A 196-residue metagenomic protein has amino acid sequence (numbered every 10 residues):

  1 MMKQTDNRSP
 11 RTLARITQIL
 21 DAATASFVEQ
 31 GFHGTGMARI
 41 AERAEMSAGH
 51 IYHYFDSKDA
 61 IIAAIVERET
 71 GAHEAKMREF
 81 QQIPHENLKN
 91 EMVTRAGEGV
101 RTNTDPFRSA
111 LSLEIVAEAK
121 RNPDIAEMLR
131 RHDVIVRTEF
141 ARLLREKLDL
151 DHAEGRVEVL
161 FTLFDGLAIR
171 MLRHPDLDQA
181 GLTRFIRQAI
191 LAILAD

Functional and structural regions predicted by a protein language model:
M1-A14: N-terminal intrinsically disordered/low-complexity leader segments
Q18, A22-A60, A64: Helix-turn-helix
E42, D56-A60, A64, K120 (+3 more regions): Residues in soluble alpha-helical coiled-coils and helical-bundle/repeat scaffolds
A64, A75-S109, V157-L160, T183: Hydrophobic alpha-helical connector segments
E67-H73: Short, basic, alpha-helical segments at the C-terminal edge of helix-turn-helix-like DNA-binding modules
N90-E91, N103-E127: Amphipathic alpha-helical segments used for helix-helix packing
I125-R130, E146-L194: Hydrophobic/aromatic-rich alpha-helical bundle segments in the mid-to-C-terminal region
M128-E139: Short, solvent-exposed amphipathic helices
